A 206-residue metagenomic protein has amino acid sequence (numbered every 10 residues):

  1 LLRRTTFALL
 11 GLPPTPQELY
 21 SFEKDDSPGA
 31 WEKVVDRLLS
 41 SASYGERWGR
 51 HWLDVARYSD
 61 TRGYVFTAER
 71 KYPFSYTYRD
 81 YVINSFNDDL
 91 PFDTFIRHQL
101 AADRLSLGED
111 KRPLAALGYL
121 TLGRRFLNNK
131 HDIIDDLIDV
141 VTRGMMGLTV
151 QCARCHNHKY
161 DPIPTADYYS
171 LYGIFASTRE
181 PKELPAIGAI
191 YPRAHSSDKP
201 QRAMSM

Functional and structural regions predicted by a protein language model:
L1-D198: Short, structured secondary-structure elements that scaffold catalytic or ligand/cofactor-binding regions
S196-M206: Long, charged, low-complexity terminal extensions
